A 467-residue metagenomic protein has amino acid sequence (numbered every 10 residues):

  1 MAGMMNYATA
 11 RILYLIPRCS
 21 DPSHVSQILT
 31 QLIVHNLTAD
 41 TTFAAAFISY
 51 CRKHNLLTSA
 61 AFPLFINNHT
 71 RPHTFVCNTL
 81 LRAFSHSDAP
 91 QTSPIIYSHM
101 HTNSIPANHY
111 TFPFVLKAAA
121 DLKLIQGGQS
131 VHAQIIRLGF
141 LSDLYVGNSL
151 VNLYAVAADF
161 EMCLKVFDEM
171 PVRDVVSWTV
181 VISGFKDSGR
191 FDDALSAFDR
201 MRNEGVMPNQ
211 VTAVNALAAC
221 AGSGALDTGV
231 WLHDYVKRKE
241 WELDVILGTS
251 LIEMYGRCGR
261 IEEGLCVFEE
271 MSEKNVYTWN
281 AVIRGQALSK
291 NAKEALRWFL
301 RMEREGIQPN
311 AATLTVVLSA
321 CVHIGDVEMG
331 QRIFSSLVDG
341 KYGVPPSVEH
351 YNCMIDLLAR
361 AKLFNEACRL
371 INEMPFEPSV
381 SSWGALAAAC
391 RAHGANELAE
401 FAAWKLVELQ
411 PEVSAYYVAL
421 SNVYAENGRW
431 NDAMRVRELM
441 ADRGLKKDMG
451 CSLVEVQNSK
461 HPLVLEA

Functional and structural regions predicted by a protein language model:
M1-D174, S183, D192-N203, M207-A467: Terminal (and in a subset, N-terminal) low-complexity or junction segments at the ends of helical repeat RNA-binding
